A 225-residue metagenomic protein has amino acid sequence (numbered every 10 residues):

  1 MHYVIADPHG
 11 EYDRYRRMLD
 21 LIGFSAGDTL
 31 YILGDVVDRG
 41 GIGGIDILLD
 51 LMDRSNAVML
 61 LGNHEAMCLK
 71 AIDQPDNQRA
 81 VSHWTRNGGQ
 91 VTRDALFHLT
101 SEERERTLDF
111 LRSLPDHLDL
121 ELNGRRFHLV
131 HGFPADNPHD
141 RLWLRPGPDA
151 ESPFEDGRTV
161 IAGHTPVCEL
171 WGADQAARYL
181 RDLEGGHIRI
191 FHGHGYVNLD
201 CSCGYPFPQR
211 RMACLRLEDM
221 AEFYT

Functional and structural regions predicted by a protein language model:
M1-H9, R126-F133, V197-L199: Active-site-proximal beta-strand elements of phosphoester/diester hydrolases
M1-L48: N-terminal active-site segment of His-dependent metallophosphoesterases
I5, N77, L99, R145-F154 (+3 more regions): Catalytic phosphate/metal-binding cores of nucleic-acid and nucleotide-processing enzymes, i.e., regions that mediate
D7, D35, L51, G62-N63 (+5 more regions): Divalent metal-coordination and catalytic microenvironments
H9-D13, D38-G40, E65-L69, N137 (+2 more regions): Active-site environment of divalent metal-dependent phosphoester hydrolases
G44-D119, G124-R125: Active-site neighborhood of divalent metal-dependent phosphoester bond hydrolases
H139-P148, G172-H192: Short, surface-exposed loop/helix-turn segments at secondary-structure junctions that function as lids/hinges flanking
G185-T225: Binuclear metal-dependent phosphoesterase catalytic core
